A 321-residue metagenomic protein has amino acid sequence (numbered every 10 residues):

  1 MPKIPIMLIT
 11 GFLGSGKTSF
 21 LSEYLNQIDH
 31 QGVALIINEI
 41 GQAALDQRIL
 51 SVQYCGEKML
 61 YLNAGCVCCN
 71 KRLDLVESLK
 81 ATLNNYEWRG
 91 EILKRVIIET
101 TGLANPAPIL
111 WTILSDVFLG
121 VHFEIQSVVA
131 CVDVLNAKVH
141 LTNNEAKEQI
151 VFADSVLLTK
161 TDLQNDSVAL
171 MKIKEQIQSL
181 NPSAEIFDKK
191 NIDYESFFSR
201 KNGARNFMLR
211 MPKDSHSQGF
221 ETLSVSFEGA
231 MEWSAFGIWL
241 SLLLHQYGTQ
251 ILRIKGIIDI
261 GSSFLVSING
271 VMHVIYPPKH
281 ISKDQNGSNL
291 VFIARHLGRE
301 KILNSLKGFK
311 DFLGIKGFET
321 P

Functional and structural regions predicted by a protein language model:
P2-T10, S15, S19-H140: Nucleotide-state-sensitive switch-loop elements of NTP-binding domains
L25, E99, K147, L170 (+1 more regions): Short amphipathic alpha-helical segments and helix-helix/interface helices
Q47, R72, A107-L110, N143 (+3 more regions): Conserved strand-to-helix beginnings and helix N-cap segments that scaffold or border functional pockets
S78, P108-T112, Q149-F152, K172-Q176: Alpha-helical scaffold elements adjacent to nucleotide-binding pockets in ATP/GTP-utilizing enzyme cores
W88, G120, E145-E148, S215: Structural motif
V134, K138-L158: Flexible active-site lid/hinge loop adjacent to a nucleotide/diphosphate and Mg2+-phosphate binding pocket
V151-S282, L297-E300, N304-P321: C-terminal accessory "lid"/substrate-recognition subdomains
F292: Flexible loop/N-cap segments at domain edges
